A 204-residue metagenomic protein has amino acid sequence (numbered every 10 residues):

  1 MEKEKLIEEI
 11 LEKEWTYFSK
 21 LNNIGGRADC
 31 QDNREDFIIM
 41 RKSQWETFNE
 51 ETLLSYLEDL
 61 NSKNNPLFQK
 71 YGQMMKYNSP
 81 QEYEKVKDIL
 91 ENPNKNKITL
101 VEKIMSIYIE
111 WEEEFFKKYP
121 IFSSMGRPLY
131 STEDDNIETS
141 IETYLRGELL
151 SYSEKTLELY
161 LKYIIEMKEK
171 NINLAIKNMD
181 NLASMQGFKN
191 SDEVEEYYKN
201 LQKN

Functional and structural regions predicted by a protein language model:
M1-N204: Short amphipathic alpha-helical interaction elements located at domain edges and within/adjacent to intrinsically
